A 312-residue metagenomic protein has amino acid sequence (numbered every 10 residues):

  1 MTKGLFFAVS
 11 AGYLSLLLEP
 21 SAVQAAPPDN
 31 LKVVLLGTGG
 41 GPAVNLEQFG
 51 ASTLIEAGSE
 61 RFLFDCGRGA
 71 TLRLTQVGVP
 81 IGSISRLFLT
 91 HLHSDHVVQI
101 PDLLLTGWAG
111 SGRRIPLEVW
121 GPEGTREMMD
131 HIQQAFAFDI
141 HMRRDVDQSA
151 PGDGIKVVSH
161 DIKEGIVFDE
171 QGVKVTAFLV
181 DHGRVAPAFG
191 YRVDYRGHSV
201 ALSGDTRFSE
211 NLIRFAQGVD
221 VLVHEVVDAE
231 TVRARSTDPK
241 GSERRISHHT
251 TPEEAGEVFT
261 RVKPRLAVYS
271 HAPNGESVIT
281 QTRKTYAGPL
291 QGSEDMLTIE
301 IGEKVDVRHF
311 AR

Functional and structural regions predicted by a protein language model:
K3-P20: Bacterial N-terminal signal peptides
A11, E19, V44-L46, L74 (+1 more regions): Residue-level recognition of conserved structural "scaffold" positions that shape functional pockets and channels
V23-V200, T280-D306: Binuclear metal-dependent hydrolase catalytic cores
V180, D205-T206: Residue-level structural signal for beta-strand termini and adjacent loop
F189-G190, R196-A201, R207-L297: Cap/insert and terminal regions of metallo-dependent hydrolase folds
R308-R312: A polyampholytic, Gly/Pro-enriched intrinsically disordered region
